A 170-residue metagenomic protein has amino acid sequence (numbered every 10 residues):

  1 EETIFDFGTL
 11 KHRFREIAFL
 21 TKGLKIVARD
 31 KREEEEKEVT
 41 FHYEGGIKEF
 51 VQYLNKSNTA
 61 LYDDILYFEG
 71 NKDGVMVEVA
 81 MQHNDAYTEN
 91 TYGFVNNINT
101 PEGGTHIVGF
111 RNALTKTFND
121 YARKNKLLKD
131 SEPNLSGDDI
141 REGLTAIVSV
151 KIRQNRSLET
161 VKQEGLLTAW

Functional and structural regions predicted by a protein language model:
I4: Flexible active-site lid/hinge loop adjacent to a nucleotide/diphosphate and Mg2+-phosphate binding pocket
G8, R15-I17, G23, V27-Q163: GHKL/Histidine-kinase-like ATPase module
